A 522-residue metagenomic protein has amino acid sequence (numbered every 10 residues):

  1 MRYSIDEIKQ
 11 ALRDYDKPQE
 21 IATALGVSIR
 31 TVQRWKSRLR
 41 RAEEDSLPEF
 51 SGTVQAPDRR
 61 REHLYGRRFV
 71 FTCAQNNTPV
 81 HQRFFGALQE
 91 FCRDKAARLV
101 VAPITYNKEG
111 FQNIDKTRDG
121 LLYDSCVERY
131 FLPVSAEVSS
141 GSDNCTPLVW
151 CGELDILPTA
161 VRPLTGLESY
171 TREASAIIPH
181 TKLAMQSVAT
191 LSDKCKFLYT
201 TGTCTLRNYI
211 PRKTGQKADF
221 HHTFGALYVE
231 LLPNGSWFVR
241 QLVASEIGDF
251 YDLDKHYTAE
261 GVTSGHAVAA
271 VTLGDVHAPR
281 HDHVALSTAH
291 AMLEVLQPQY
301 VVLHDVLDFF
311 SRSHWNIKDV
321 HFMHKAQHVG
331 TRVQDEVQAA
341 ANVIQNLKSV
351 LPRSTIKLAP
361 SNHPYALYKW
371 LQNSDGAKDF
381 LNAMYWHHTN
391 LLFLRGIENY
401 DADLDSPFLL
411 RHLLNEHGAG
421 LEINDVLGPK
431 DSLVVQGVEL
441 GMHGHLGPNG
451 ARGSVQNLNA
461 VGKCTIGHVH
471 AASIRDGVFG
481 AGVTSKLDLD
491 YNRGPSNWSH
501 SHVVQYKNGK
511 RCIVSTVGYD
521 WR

Functional and structural regions predicted by a protein language model:
M1-D16: Short, amphipathic alpha-helical "recognition" segments used to contact nucleic acids or chromatin
D16, R34-S51: Short, solvent-exposed alpha-helical "recognition" segments
E20-L25: Short alpha-helical "recognition helix" segments of helix-turn-helix
S28-T31: Short coil turns linking two alpha-helices in DNA-binding domains
L47-S142, P163, H281-D405: Core catalytic region of metal-dependent phosphoesterases/phosphodiesterases, especially metallo-beta-lactamase-like
T146-V149, L154-S236, P429-D431, V435-Y519: Conserved beta-sheet core of the metallophosphoesterase superfamily
P147, L253-H283: Mobile, glycine- and charge-enriched loop segments and immediately flanking short secondary-structure elements within
D219, S374-G437: Active-site-proximal loop/helix segment associated with metal-binding centers of metalloenzymes
